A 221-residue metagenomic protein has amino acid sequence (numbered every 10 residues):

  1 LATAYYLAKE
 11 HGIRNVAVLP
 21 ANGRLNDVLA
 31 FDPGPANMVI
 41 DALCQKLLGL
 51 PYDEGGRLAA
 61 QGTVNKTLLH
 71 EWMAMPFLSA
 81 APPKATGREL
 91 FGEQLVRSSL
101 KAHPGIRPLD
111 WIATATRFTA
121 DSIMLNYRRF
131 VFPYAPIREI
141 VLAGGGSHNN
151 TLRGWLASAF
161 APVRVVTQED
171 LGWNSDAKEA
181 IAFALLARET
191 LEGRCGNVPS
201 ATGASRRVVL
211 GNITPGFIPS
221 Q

Functional and structural regions predicted by a protein language model:
L1-Y6, R14-P20: Short beta-strand scaffold segments in enzyme catalytic cores
A8-K9, F31-P33, I112, V141-A143 (+2 more regions): Active-site nucleophile and cofactor-binding loops and adjacent substrate-binding regions of central metabolic enzymes
N15, G23, L29-A120, M124 (+1 more regions): Conserved ATP-utilizing enzyme core subdomain
P35-I40, A115, H148, L152 (+2 more regions): Catalytic-loop motifs flanking and including active-site residues across diverse enzymes
Y52-L58, A120, N149-A159, T167: Extended, folded domain segments that form the structural surfaces/walls around functional sites
R117, E169-P219: Glycine-rich phosphate-binding/hydrolytic loop that grips phosphoryl groups
L125-I137: Phosphate/pyrophosphate-binding loops at sites that engage ATP/ADP/AMP, CoA/4′-phosphopantetheine, polyphosphate
P136-L156: Glycine-rich phosphate-binding loops at beta-strand->alpha-helix junctions
